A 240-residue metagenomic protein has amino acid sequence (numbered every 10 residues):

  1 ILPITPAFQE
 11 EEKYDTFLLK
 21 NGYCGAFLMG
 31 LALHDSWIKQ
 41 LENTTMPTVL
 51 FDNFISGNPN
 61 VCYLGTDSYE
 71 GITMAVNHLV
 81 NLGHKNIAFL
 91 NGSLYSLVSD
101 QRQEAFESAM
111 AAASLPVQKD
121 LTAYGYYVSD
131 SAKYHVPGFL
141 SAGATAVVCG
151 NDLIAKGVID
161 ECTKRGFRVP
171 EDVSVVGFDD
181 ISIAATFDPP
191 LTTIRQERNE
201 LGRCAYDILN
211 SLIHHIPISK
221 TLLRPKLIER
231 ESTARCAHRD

Functional and structural regions predicted by a protein language model:
I1-N77, F139-A142: Alpha-helical recognition/docking segments in bacterial nutrient-uptake and carbohydrate-utilization systems
L2-E11, L64-M74, L90-H135, V148-K156 (+3 more regions): Hinge/beta->alpha junction and helix N-cap segments in small-molecule ligand-binding domains
K13-Y14, S36-L41, A105, H135 (+1 more regions): A short acidic, amphipathic alpha-helical/loop segment
C24, K85-N86, T145: Short acidic/polar active-site loop segments enriched in Thr and Asp
F27, V49, C62-L64, A88-L90 (+5 more regions): Hydrophobic/aromatic beta-strand patches that form the interior of the parallel beta-sheet core in alpha/beta enzyme
E42, A111, T163: Anion (oxyanion) recognition and catalysis
V76-I87: Glycine-rich phosphate/diphosphate-binding loops that line cofactor/substrate pockets in enzymes
V117, H135-D240: Flexible loop/turn connectors
